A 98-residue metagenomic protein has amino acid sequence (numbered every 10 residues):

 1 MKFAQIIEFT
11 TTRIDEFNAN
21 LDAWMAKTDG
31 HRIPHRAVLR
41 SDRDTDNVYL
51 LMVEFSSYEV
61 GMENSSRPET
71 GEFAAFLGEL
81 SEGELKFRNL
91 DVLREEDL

Functional and structural regions predicted by a protein language model:
M1-P68, S81-L98: Short S/T/G/P-rich N-terminal loop/turn motif that feeds into the first structured element of a domain
A74-F76: Helix-adjacent hinge/juxtasegments
